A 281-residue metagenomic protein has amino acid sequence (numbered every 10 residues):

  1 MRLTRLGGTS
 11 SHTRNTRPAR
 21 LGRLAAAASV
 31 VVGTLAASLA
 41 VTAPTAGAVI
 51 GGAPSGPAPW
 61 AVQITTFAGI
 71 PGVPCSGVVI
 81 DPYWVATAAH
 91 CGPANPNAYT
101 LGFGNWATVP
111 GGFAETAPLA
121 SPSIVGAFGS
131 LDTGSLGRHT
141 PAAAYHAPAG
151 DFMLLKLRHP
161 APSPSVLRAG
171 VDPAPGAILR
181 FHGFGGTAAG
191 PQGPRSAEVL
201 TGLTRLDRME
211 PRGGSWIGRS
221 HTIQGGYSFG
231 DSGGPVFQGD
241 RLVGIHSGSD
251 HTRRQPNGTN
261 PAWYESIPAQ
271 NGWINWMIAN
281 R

Functional and structural regions predicted by a protein language model:
M1-A48: Secretory targeting and sorting signals
V49-G56, F67-I70, G102-P162: Conserved catalytic-core segment of clan PA serine endopeptidases
G56-Q63, S215-W216: Short, hydrophobic/aromatic-rich segments at coil-to-beta transitions
W60, P74, V79-P93, T100-P118 (+2 more regions): C-terminal subregion of chymotrypsin/trypsin-like serine protease catalytic domains
I64-T66, V79, T87, F128 (+3 more regions): Hydrophobic residues in beta-strands and at strand termini
F67-I70, S220, G225-F229: Short loop/turn motifs at secondary-structure junctions and domain boundaries
G69-I70, W84-V85, C91-P93, A147-G150 (+4 more regions): Solvent-exposed loop/turn segments at secondary-structure junctions within structured extracellular/periplasmic domains
R138-Q224, N260-I274: Chymotrypsin/trypsin-fold serine protease catalytic domain
